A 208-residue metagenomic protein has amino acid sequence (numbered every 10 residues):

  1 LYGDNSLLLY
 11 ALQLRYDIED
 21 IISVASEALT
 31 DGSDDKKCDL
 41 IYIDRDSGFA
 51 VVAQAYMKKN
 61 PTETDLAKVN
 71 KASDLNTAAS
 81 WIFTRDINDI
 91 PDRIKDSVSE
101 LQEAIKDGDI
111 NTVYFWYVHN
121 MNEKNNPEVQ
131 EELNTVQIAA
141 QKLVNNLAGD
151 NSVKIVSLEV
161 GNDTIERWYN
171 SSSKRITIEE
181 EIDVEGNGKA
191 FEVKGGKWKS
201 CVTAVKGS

Functional and structural regions predicted by a protein language model:
L1-S208: N-terminal extension/subdomain marker
